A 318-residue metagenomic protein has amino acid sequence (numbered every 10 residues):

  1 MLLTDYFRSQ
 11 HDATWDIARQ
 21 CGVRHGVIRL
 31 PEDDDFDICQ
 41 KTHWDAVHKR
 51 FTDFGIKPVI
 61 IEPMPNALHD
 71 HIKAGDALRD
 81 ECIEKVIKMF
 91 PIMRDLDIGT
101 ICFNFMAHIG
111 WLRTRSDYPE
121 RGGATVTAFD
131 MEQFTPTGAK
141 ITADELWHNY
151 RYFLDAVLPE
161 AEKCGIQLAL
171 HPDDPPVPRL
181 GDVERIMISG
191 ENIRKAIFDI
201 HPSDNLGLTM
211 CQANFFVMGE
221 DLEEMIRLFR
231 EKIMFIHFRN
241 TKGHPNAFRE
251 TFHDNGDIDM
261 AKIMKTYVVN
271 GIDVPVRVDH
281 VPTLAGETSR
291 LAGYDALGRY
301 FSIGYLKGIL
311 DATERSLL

Functional and structural regions predicted by a protein language model:
L2-T4, S9, W15-G22, T52-D53 (+7 more regions): Histidine-acidic metal/acid-base catalytic patches
R8-Q10, P31, D35, P63 (+5 more regions): An acidic- and aromatic-residue-enriched active-site/binding cleft used to recognize and process polar
G26, H171, C211: Active-site glycine-centered loops adjacent to acidic/histidine catalytic or metal-binding residues that shape
V27-R29, H237: Short hydrophobic alpha-helical runs that function as membrane-insertion/retention elements
R29-R151, D155, E162-K163, I272-V274: Structural motif corresponding to the early beta-alpha repeats
M131-L146, P172-V183, G286-S289: Active-site-proximal beta-alpha loop/turn segments in soluble metabolic enzymes
